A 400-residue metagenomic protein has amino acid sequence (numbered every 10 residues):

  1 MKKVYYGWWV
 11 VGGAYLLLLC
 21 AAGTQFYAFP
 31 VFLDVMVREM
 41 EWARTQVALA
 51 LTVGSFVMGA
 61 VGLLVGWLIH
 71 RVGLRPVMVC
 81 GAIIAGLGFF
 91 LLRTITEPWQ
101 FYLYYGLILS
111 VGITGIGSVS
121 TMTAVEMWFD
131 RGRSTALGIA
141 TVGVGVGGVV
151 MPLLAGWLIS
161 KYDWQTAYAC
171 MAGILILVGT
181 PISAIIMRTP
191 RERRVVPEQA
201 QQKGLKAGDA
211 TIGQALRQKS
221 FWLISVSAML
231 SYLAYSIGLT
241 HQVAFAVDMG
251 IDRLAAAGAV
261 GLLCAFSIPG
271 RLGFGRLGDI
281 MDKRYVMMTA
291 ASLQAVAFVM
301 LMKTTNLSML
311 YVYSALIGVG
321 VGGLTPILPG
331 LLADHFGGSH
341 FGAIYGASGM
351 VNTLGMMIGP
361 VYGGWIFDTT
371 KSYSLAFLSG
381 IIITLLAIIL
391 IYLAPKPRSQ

Functional and structural regions predicted by a protein language model:
W9-V35, M40-R44, V65, G238-V243: Extracytoplasmic
L19, Q100-G115, M229, M309-G322: Hydrophobic core of transmembrane alpha-helices in multi-pass small-molecule transporters, especially MFS/SLC-type
Q25-L33, L216-L272: Extracytoplasmic gate region of multi-pass secondary transporters
V61-G73, R271-D282: Helix-to-loop junctions at the C-terminal end of transmembrane segments in multipass secondary transporters
I83-T96, L293-T305: C-terminal ends and interior cores of transmembrane alpha-helices in multi-pass membrane transporters/permeases
G106-V142, G337: Cytoplasmic helix-loop-helix junction between adjacent transmembrane helices in 12-TM secondary transporters
A140, V144-R191: Helix-loop-helix hairpin linking two adjacent transmembrane segments in secondary transporters
Y235, A255, G261-S267, G273 (+1 more regions): C-terminal transmembrane helical hairpin of 12-TM major facilitator-type secondary transporters
